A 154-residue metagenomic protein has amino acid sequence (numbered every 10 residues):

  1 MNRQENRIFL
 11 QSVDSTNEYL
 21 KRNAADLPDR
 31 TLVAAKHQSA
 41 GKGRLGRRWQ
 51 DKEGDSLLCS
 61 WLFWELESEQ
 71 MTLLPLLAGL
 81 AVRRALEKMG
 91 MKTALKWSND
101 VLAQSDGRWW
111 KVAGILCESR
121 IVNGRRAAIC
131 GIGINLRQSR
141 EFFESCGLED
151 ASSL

Functional and structural regions predicted by a protein language model:
M1-K88, W109: N-terminal lobe of the biotin/lipoate ligase/transferase fold
M1-R3, R84, Q104-D106, N123 (+1 more regions): RNase H-like, Mg2+-dependent phosphodiesterase core, and more generally RNA phosphate-backbone-engaging helix-loop
D14, S39-A40, A103, I134-L136: Short, glycine/acidic-enriched loop or turn micro-motifs at the edges of active sites
D29, E53-D55, W97, K111-V112 (+2 more regions): A generic structural signal for well-ordered coil/turn residues at beta-strand boundaries that shape enzyme active-site
A34-K36, S60, K96, L116-E118 (+1 more regions): Short beta-strand segments
L45, C59, S98, S139 (+1 more regions): Glycine-rich, flexible loop/turn motifs
A78-N123, G133: Acidic (Asp/Glu) carboxylate-rich active-site/surface patches
V122-L154: Short, acidic (Asp/Glu-rich) active-site segment that either coordinates a divalent metal cofactor
